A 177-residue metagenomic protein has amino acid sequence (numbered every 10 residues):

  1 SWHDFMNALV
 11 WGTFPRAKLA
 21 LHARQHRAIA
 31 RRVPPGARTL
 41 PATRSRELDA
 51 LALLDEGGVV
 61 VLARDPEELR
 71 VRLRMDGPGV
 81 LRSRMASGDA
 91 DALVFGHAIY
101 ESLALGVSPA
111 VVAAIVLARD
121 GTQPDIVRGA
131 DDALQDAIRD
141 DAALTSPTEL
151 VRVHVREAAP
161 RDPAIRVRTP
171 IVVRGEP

Functional and structural regions predicted by a protein language model:
S1-V33: Hydrophobic alpha-helical segments and helix pairs
H26-P177: A contiguous, surface-oriented mixed alpha/beta subdomain in the mid-to-C-terminal portion of proteins that forms
